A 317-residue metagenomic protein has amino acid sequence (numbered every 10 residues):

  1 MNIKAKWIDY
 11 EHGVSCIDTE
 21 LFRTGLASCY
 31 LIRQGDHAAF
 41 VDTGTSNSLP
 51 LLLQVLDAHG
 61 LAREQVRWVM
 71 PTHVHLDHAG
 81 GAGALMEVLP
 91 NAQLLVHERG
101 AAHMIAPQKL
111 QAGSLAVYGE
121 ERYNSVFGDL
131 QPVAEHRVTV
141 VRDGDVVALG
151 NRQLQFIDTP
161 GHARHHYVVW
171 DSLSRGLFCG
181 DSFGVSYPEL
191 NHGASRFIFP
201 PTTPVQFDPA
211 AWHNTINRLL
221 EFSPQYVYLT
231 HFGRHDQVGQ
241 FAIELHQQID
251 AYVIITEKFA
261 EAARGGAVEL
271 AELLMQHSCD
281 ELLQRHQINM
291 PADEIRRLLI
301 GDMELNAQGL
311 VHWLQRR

Functional and structural regions predicted by a protein language model:
I3-H59, V169-D181, V185: Conserved beta-strand hairpin/beta-sheet module of binuclear metal-dependent hydrolase folds, prominently
V41-G44, V66-H73, L95-H97, T159-G161 (+2 more regions): Active-site neighborhood of phospho(di)ester-bond hydrolases with catalytic His/Asp-centered motifs
N47, Q153-D158, R164-Y228, F232-D236: Metallo-beta-lactamase
P50-V96: Active-site metal-binding motif and surrounding structural segment of the metallo-beta-lactamase
L95-A102, P107: A short, structured active-site edge motif that brings together acidic residues
M104-I157, H213-I216: Metallo-beta-lactamase
A210, T215-M275: Active-site/pore-lining binding-face segments in mid-to-C-terminal subdomains
I254-R317: C-terminal regulatory/interaction regions
